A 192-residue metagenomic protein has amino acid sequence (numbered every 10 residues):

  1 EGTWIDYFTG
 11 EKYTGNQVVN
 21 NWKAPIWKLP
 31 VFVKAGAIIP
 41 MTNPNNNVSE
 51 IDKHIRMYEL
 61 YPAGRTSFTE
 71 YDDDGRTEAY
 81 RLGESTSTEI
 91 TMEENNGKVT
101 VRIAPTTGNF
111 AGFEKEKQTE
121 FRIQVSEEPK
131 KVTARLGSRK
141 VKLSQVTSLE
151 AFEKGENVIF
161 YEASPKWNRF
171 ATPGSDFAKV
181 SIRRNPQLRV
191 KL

Functional and structural regions predicted by a protein language model:
E1-Q145, L149-G155, Y161-G174, R183-Q187: Catalytic core of carbohydrate-active enzymes
